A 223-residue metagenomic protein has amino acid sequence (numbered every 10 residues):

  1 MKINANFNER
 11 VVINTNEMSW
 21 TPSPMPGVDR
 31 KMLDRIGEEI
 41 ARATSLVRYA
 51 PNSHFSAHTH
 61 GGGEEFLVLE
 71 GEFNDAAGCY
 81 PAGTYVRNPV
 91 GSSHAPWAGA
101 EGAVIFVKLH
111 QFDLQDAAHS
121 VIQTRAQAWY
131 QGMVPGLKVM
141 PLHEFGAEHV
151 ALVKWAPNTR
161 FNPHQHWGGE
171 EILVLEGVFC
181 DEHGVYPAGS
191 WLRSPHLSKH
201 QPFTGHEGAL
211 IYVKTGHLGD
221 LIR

Functional and structural regions predicted by a protein language model:
M1-E39, A100-A147: A short, N-terminal "cap"/entry segment at the start of jelly-roll beta-barrel domains of the cupin/DSBH fold
V28, C79, V90-Q115, H196-I222: Ligand-binding loop in jelly-roll beta-barrel domains
S45-L46, S56-H60, A77-G78, W97-A98 (+4 more regions): Short histidine-centered beta-strand/loop micro-motifs that create catalytic or ligand/metal-coordination sites
A50-P51, H60-D75, H166-E182, A188: Glycine- and acidic-residue-biased ligand/ion/polar-headgroup-sensing regions
H54, Y85, R160, S190-W191 (+1 more regions): Residue-level marker of beta-strand positions
D75-S92, D181-H200: Short acidic-glycine-tyrosine-enriched beta hairpin
V121-E176, D181: Surface-exposed interaction/gating patches
